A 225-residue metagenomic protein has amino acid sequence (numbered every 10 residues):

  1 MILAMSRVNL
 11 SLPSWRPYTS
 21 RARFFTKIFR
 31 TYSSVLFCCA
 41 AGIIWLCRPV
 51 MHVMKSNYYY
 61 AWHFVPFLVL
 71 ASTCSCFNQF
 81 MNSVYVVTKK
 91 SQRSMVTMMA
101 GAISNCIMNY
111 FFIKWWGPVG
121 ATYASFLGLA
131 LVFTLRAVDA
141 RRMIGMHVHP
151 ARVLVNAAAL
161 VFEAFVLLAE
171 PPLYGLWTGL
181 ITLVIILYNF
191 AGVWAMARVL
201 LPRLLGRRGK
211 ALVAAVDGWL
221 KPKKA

Functional and structural regions predicted by a protein language model:
M1-M98: Specific pore-lining/lateral-gate transmembrane helices of multi-pass inner-membrane transport and insertion machines
A4, W45, H63-K89, R93-R141 (+1 more regions): Short runs within selected transmembrane alpha-helices of multi-pass transporters and secretion channels
S14, V50, M54-Y58, K90 (+4 more regions): Membrane-interfacial segments
Y18-T19, T88-K90, R141-P150, A169-L173: Membrane-interface helix-boundary motifs at transmembrane edges
R30, L129-F162: A compact, surface-exposed functional segment
L36, M99-N105, R152-V166: Hydrophobic membrane-spanning alpha-helices of multi-pass integral membrane proteins
G42-I44, N109-Y110, L160-G175: Hydrophobic alpha-helical transmembrane segments in multi-pass integral membrane proteins
L168-A225: Membrane-proximal transmembrane or re-entrant/amphipathic helices at the cytosolic face
